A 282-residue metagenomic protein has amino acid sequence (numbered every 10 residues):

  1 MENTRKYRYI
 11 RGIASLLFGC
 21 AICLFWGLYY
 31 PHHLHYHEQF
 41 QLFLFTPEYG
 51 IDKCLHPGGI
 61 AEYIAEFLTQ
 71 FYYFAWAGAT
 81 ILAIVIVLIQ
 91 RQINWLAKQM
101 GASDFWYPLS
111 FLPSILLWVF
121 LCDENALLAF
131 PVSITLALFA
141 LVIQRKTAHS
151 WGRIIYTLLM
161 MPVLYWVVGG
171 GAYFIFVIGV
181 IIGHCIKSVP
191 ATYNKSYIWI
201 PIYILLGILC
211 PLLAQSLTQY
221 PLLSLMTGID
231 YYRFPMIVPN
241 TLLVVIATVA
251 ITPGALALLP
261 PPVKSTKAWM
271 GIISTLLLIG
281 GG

Functional and structural regions predicted by a protein language model:
E2-F18, G101-W106: N-terminal membrane topogenic signal
R11-H35, I208-A214, L277-G281: Transmembrane signal-anchor helices characteristic of membrane glycosylation enzymes that use polyprenol
L24-V85: Membrane-interface coil-to-helix junctions
C54-G58, L82, F105-G152, W166-F176 (+1 more regions): Membrane-interface micro-motifs in multi-pass membrane enzymes
A83-M100, F139-I143: Transmembrane-helix motifs of polytopic, lipid-linked glycan transferases
K146-P162, N194-P201: Short hydrophobic alpha-helices at membrane interfaces in multi-pass membrane enzymes
A172, N194-P261: Membrane-embedded alpha-helical segments of integral membrane proteins
V263-G282: Internal/C-terminal transmembrane anchor helices
